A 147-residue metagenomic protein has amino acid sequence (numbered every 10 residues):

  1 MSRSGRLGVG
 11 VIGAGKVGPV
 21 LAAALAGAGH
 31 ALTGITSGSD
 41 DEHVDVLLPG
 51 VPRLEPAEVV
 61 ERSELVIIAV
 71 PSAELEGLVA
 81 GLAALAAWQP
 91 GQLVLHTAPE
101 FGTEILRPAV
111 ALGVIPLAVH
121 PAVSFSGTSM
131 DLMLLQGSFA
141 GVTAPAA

Functional and structural regions predicted by a protein language model:
M1-E61: NAD(P)+-binding Rossmann beta1-loop-alpha1 motif at the extreme N-terminus of oxidoreductases
S2-R3, W88, L134: Short, flexible hinge/linker loops that cap or flank conserved catalytic cores
G5-L7, Q92, S138: Nucleotide donor/acceptor-binding cores
V9-V11, I68, V142: Hydrophobic Val/Ile/Leu positions in short beta-strands of Rossmann-like dinucleotide-binding domains
L32-G38, V94-T97, A140-V142: Short, hydrophobic beta-strand segments that form beta-sheet elements in well-ordered domains
D40-D45, G102-I105, A147: Short, charged/polar "capping" segments at the starts of alpha-helices and the immediately preceding loops
L48, P52-M130: Rossmann-like NAD(P)(H) cofactor-binding subdomain of soluble oxidoreductases
M130-A147: Short beta-strand and adjoining strand-loop segment in the mid-core of the Rossmann-like NAD(P)-dependent dehydrogenase
